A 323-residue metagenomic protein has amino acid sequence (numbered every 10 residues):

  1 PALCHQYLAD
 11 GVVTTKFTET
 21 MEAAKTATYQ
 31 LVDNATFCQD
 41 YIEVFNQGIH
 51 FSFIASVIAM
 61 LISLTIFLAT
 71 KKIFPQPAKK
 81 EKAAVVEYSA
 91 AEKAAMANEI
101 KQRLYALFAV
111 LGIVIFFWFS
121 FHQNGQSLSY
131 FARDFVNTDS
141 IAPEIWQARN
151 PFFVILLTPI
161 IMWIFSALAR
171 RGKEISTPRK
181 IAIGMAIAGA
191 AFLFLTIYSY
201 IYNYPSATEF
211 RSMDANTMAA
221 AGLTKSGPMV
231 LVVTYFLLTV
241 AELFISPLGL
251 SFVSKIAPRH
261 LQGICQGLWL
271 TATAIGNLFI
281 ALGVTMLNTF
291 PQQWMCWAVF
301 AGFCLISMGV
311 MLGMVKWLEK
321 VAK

Functional and structural regions predicted by a protein language model:
P1-A2, Q6, I197, A274-L287: A gly/Pro-rich, aromatic-decorated transmembrane alpha-helix motif that marks the paired, flexible gating helices
A2-S140, I161, F165-K173, V310 (+1 more regions): Intracellular loop-helix junctions on the cytosolic face of multi-pass helical membrane proteins
V44-G48, L128, D134-L156, E174-I183 (+3 more regions): Loop-to-transmembrane helix entry
T65-A69, A142-R171, I183-L195: Transmembrane alpha-helices of Major Facilitator/SLC transporters
I115-F119, F152, A190, I197 (+3 more regions): Hydrophobic/aromatic residues within the transmembrane alpha-helices of Major Facilitator Superfamily
W146-T158, A188, L238, W269-T273 (+1 more regions): Transmembrane alpha-helical segments of major facilitator superfamily
Y204-F244: Hydrophobic core of transmembrane alpha-helices in multi-pass small-molecule transporters, especially MFS/SLC-type
F244-A257: Intracellular juxtamembrane helix-capping segments at the cytosolic ends of symmetry-related transmembrane helices
